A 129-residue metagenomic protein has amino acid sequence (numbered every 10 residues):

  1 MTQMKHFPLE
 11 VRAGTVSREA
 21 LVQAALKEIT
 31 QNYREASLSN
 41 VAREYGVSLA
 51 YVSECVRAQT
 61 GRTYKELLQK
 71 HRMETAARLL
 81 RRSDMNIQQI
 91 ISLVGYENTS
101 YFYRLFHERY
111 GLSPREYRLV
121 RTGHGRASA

Functional and structural regions predicted by a protein language model:
Q3-E10, G14, A24-S37, C55-T60 (+3 more regions): Basic, amphipathic alpha-helical hairpins
H6, E35, S39-H71, I91-E116: Basic/polar phosphate-binding segments, predominantly the helix-turn-helix DNA-binding elements of transcriptional
H6-F7, R12, S17, R104-A129: …primarily DNA-binding HTH/wHTH and HhH modules…
R18-V22: The cytosolic transmitter module of two-component sensor histidine kinases
Q23-Q31, A58-E97, L119-A129: Terminal helix-turn-helix DNA-binding modules in bacterial transcription factors
